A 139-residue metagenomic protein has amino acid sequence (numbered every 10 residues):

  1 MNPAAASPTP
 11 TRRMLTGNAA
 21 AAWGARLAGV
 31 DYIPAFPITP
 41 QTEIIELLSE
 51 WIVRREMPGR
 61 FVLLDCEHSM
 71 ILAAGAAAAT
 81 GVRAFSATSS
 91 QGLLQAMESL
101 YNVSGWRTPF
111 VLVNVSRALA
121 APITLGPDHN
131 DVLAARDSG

Functional and structural regions predicted by a protein language model:
M1-D137: Thiamine diphosphate
